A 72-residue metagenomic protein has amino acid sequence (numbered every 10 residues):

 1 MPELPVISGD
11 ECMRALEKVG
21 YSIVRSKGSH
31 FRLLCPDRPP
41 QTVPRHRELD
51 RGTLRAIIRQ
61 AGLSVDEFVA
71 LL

Functional and structural regions predicted by a protein language model:
M1-K27, P39: N-terminal first-folded block
E3-V6, T42, E48, A70: Residue-level preference for alpha-helix termini and adjacent loops
D10-E11, K18, R47-L72: C-terminal structural segments of small proteins and small subunits
S22-Q60: A short, structured beta-strand/loop element
